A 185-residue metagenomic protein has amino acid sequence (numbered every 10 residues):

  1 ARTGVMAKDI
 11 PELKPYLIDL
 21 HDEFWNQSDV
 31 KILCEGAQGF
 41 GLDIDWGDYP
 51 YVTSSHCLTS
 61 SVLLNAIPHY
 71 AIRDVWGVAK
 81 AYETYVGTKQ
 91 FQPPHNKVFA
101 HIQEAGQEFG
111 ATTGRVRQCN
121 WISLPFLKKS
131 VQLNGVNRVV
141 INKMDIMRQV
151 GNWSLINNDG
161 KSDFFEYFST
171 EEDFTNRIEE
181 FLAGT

Functional and structural regions predicted by a protein language model:
A1-T185: Non-transmembrane, aqueous-exposed alpha-helical and coiled segments at domain scale
